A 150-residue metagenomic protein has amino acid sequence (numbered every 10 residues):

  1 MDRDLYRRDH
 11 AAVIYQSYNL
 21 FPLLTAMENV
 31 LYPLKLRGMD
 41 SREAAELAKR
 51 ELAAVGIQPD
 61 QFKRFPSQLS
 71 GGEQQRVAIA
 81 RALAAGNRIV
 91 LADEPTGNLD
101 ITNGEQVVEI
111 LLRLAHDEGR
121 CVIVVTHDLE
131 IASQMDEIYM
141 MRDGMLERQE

Functional and structural regions predicted by a protein language model:
M1-A12: ABC ATPase NBD coupling module
L24-L31: Short coil-to-helix segment of the ABC ATPase nucleotide-binding domain corresponding to the Q-loop/switch region
R42-D60: Conserved ABC ATPase "signature" region
F65-L69, E73-Q75: Conserved ABC ATPase signature
I79: Hydrophobic anchor residue at the start of the ABC signature
G86: Conserved catalytic motifs of ABC-family nucleotide-binding domains
V90-D93: Catalytic Walker B motif of ABC-type/P-loop ATPase nucleotide-binding domains
